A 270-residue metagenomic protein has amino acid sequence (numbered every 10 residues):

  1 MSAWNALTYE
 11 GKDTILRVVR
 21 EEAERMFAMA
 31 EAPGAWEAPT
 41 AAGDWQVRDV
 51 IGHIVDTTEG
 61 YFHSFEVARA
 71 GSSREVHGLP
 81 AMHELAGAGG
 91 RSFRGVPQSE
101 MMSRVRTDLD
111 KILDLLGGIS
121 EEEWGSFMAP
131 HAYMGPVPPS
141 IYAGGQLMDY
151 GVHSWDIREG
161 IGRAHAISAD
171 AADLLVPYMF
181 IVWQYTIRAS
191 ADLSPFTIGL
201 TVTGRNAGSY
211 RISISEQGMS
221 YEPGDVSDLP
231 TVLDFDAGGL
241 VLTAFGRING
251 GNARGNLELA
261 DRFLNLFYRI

Functional and structural regions predicted by a protein language model:
M1-D13, Y61-G118, E122: Short, helix-capping/interhelical loops that line the mouth of catalytic, cofactor-, or ligand-binding pockets
M1-T40: Non-cleavable N-terminal signal-anchor transmembrane helices
S2, W36-P80, A129-R188: Short, contiguous alpha-helical
E22-R25, M29, T57, D108-K111 (+3 more regions): Amphipathic, well-ordered alpha-helical segments in soluble domains
F27-T40, D110-Y142: Acidic interhelical loop/turn segments
A172-I212: A glycine-rich beta-turn/hairpin centered on an aromatic-Pro dipeptide
V202-V232: Acidic/His-leaning functional-site neighborhoods
G224-I270: C-terminal interaction segments
